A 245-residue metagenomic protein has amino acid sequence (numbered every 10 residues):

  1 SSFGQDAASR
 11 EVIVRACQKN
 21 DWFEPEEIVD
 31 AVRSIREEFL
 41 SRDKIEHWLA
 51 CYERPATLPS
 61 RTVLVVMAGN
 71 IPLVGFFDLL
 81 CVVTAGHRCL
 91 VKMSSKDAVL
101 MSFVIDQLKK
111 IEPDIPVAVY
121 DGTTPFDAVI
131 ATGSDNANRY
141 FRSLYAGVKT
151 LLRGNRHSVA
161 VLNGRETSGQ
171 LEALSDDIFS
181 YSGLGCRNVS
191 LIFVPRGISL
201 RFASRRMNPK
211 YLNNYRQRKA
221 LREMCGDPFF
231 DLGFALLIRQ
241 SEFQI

Functional and structural regions predicted by a protein language model:
S1-L64, I245: N-terminal Rossmann-like NAD(P)+-binding subdomain of aldehyde/semialdehyde dehydrogenases
E46, I71, N136-N138, L200: Glycine-rich nucleotide phosphate-binding loop and flanking beta-alpha elements of Rossmann-like dinucleotide-binding
H47-K109: Conserved small-residue-rich beta-alpha loop and adjacent elements that most often cradle the phosphate/pyrophosphate
L49-M67, Y120-P125, D135, F234-Q244: Donor nucleotide-activated moiety binding/catalytic core segment of transferases that use nucleotide-activated donors
T62, I111-I198, Q244: Conserved NAD(P)+-binding/catalytic subdomain of aldehyde/semialdehyde dehydrogenases
L80-V82, A146, M207: Short, solvent-exposed amphipathic alpha-helical segments in soluble enzyme and RNA/protein-processing domains
M101-V104, F141, F202-A203: Hydrophobic packing residues within well-ordered alpha-helices of enzyme cores
E172, S182-V189, F193-I245: NAD(P)-dependent aldehyde/semialdehyde dehydrogenase
